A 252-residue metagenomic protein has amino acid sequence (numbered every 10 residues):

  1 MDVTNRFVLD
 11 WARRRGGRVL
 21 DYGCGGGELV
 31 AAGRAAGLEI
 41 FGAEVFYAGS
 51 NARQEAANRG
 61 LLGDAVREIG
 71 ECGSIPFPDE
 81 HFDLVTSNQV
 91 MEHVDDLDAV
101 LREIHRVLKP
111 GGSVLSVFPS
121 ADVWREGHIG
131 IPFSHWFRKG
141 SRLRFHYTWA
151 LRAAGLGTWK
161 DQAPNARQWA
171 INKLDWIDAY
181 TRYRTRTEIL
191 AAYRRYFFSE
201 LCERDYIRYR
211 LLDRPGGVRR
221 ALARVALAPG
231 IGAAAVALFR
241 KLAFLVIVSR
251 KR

Functional and structural regions predicted by a protein language model:
M1-S74, P78, L84, R240-R252: Conserved N-terminal segment of class I S-adenosyl-L-methionine
V30-A31, A52, D96-L97, R125-G127: Short glycine-/acidic-enriched loop or helix-start segments at secondary-structure transitions that form or flank
A31-R34, L101-H105: A structural alpha-helix within SAM-dependent methyltransferase catalytic domains
I69, D98-A99, E103, S113-I247: S-adenosyl-L-methionine-dependent methyltransferase catalytic module, highlighting the catalytic core
P78-D79, D96: Acidic/polar helix N-cap motif
S87-V90: A short beta-strand submotif of the Rossmann-like class I SAM-dependent methyltransferase core that lines
V94-D95, L108-K109: Helix-to-beta-strand junctions that scaffold the AdoMet/dcAdoMet cofactor pocket in Class I SAM-dependent enzymes
